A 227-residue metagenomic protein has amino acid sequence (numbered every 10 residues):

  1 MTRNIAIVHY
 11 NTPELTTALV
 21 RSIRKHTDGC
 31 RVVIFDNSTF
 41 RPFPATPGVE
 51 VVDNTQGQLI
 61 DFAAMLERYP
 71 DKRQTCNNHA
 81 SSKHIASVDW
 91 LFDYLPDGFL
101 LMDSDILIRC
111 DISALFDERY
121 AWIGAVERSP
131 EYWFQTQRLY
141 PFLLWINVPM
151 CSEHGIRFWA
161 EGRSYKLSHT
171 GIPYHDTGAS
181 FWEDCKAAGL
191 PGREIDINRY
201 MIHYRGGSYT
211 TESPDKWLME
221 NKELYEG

Functional and structural regions predicted by a protein language model:
M1-R21: N-proximal low-complexity "stem/linker" segments adjacent to membrane-targeting elements
N11, A18, G57-Q58, S82 (+1 more regions): Catalytic phosphate/metal-binding cores of nucleic-acid and nucleotide-processing enzymes, i.e., regions that mediate
R21-C30: Short, acidic, metal-binding catalytic loop of nucleotide-sugar glycosyltransferases
D36-S38: Acidic ATP/Mg2+-coordinating residue in the GHKL
R41-L95: Active-site-proximal specificity loops/subdomain of glycosyltransferases
N77-A80, I108-E183: Conserved catalytic core of nucleotide-sugar-dependent glycosyltransferases
P96-L107: Short beta-strand-to-loop acidic/aromatic patch adjacent to the donor-nucleotide binding site
S152-L224: Catalytic core and acceptor-binding pocket of nucleotide-sugar-dependent glycosyltransferases
